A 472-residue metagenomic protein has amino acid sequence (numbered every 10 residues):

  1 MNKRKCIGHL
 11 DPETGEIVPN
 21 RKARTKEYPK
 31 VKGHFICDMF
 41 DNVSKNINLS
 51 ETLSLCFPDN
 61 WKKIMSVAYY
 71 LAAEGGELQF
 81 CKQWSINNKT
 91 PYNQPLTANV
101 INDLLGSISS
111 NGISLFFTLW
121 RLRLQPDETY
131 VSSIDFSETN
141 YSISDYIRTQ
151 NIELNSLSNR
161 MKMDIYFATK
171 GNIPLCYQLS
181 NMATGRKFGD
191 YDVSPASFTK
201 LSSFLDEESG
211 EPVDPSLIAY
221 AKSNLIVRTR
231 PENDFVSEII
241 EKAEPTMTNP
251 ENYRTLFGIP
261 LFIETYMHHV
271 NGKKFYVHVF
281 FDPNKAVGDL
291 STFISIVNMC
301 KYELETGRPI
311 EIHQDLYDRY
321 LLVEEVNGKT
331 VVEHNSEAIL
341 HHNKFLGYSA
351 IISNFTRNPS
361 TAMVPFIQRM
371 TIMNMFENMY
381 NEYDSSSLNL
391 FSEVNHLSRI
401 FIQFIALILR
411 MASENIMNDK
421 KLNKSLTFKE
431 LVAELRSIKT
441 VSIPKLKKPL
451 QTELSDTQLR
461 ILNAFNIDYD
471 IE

Functional and structural regions predicted by a protein language model:
M1-I143, I165-A183, T371, K445-E472: Dynamic "connector" segments at or just before major functional cores
G75, R121-N181, G307-A338, H342-L346: Active-site cores of enzymes that catalyze phosphoryl transfer or operate on phosphate-rich substrates
Q178-S197: Active-site beta-loop-alpha junctions of metal-dependent nucleic acid enzymes, especially the RNase H-like/DDE
L179, S223-N224, R228-P365, A433-P449 (+1 more regions): An anionic, glycine-rich sequence signature occurring as long contiguous blocks
S194-P195, I239, S387-F391: Non-transmembrane, aqueous-exposed alpha-helical and coiled segments at domain scale
S203-V213, P231-D234, V394-R399: Acidic, metal-coordinating catalytic cores used for nucleic-acid/nucleotide bond scission and strand-transfer chemistry
T361-L390: Short amphipathic alpha-helical "interface-anchor" segments enriched in bulky aromatics
F391-E414: Basic, amphipathic alpha-helical segments enriched in Lys/Arg and hydrophobic/aromatic residues
